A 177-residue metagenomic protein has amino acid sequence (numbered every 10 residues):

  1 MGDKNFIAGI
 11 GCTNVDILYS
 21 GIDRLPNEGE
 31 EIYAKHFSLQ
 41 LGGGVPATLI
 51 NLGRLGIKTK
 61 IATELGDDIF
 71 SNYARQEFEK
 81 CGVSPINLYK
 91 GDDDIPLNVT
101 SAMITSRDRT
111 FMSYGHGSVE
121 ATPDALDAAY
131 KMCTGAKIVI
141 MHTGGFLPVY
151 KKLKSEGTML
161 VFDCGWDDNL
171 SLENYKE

Functional and structural regions predicted by a protein language model:
M1-E64, I69-Y73, K80: Glycine-rich phosphate/adenosyl-contacting loop at the front of the ribokinase-like
G2-T13, E77-K90, M103-E177: Ribokinase/PfkB-type carbohydrate-kinase core domain
I17, I69, I95-P96, V119 (+1 more regions): Generic structural signal for helix capping and beta-alpha/helix-loop junctions
E31-Y33, P96, K152: Hydrophobic alpha-helical segments and their boundary regions
A62-D67, S84-L97, G165: Beta-strand->loop->alpha-helix junctions that form or flank phosphate-binding loops in nucleotide-handling enzymes
T100: Conserved beta-strand and immediately adjacent loop positions that scaffold enzyme active sites
